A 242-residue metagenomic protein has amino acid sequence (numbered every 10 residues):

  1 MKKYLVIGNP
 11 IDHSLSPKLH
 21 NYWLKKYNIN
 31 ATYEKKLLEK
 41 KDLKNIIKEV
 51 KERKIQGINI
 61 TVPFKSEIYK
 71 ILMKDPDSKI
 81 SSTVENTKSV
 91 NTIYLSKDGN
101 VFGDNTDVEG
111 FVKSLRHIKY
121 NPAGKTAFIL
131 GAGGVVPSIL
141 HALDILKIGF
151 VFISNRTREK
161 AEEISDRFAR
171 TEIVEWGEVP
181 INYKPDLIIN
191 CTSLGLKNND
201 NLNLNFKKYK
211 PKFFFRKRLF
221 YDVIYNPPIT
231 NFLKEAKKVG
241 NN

Functional and structural regions predicted by a protein language model:
K2-I118: Phosphate/diphosphate ligand-binding glycine-rich loop within oxidoreductases
G8, F102-V108, L115-R116, A123-I148 (+1 more regions): Glycine-rich adenosine-cofactor-binding loop
Q56, I60-E67, G133-V135, S193-L196 (+1 more regions): Short glycine-rich anion-binding loops that position phosphate/pyrophosphate groups of nucleotides and phosphorylated
H117-N121, P211-F214: Glycine-rich helix-loop-beta junction characteristic of Rossmann-like nucleotide cofactor-binding loops
D144-F150, K238-N242: Conserved S-adenosyl-L-methionine
I148-F168: NAD(P)-binding Rossmann-fold cofactor-contacting core
R170-N242: Rossmann-like adenosine-cofactor binding region
